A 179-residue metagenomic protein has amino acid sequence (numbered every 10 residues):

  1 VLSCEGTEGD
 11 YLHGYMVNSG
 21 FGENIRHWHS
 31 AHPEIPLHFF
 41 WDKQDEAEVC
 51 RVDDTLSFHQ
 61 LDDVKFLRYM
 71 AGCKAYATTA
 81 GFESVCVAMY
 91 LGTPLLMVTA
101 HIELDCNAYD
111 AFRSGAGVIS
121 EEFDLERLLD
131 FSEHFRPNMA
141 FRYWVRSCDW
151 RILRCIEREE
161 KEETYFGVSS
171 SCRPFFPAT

Functional and structural regions predicted by a protein language model:
V1-Q44, E157-R158, F166-A178: Active-site donor-nucleotide binding/catalytic segment of nucleotide-sugar enzymes
Y15, T78-T79, M97-V98: Thr-Gly-centered strand-to-loop micro-motif
G22-S30, L67, A108, I152-L153: Short amphipathic alpha-helical segments and helix-helix/interface helices
H27-S30, E48-D54, N107-D110: Short, aromatic/basic amphipathic alpha-helical patches
H38, H59, A77, L96 (+1 more regions): Hydrophobic/aromatic beta-strand patches that form the interior of the parallel beta-sheet core in alpha/beta enzyme
K43-C86: Donor nucleotide-activated moiety binding/catalytic core segment of transferases that use nucleotide-activated donors
S84-A140: Catalytic binding pocket for nucleotide-activated donors in carbohydrate/polymer assembly enzymes
D130-T179: C-terminal amphipathic helix plus adjacent low-complexity, charged tail appended to glycosyltransferase catalytic
